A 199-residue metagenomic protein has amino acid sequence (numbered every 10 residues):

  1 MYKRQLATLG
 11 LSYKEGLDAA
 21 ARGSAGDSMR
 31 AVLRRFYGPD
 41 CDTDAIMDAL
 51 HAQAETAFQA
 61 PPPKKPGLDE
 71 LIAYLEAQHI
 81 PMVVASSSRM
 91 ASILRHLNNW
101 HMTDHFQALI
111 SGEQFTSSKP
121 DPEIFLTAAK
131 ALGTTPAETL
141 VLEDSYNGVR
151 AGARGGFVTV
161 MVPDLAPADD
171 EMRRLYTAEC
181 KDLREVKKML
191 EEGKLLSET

Functional and structural regions predicted by a protein language model:
M1-D69, A73-Q78: N-terminal helical cap/lid subdomain that shapes the substrate entry/recognition surface in HAD-like hydrolases
G10, G16, G23-G26, G38 (+7 more regions): Residue-identity detector for glycine
G16-S24, C41, A45, Q59-P66 (+6 more regions): Residues at secondary-structure transition points
A73-E76, R89-T199: Asp-based, Mg2+/Mn2+-dependent phosphohydrolase catalytic module
